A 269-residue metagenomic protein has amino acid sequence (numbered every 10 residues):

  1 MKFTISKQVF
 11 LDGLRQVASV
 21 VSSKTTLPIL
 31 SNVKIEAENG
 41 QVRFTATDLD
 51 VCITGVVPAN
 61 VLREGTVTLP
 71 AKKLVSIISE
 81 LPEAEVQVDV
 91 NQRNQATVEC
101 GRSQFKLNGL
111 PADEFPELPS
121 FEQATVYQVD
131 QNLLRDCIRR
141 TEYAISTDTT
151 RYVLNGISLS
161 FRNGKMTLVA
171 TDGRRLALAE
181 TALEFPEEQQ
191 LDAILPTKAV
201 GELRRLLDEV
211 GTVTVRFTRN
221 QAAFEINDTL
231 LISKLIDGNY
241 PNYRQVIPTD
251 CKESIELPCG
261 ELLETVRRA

Functional and structural regions predicted by a protein language model:
M1-A269: Structural preference for solvent-exposed beta-strand-turn elements and adjacent flexible terminal/loop segments within
